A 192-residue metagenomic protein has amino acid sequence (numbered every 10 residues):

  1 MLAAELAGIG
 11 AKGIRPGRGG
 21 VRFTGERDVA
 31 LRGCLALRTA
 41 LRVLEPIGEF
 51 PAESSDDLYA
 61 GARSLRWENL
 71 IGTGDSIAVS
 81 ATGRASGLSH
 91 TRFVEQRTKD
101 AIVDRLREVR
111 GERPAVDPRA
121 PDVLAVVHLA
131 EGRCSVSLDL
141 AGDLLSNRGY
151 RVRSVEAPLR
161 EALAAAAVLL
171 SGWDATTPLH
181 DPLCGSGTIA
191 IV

Functional and structural regions predicted by a protein language model:
L2-V123: Non-catalytic nucleic-acid substrate-recognition regions in nucleic-acid-modifying enzymes
R18, L138-L140, L183: Glycine-rich, histidine-containing beta strand-loop boundary motifs that form or position
E26, T82, A130, S137-D143: Generic beta-structure capping elements
V29, A85, R133, G142 (+1 more regions): Short loop/turn segments at secondary-structure transitions that flank enzyme active sites
D75, C134-S135: Short coil-to-beta-strand
V136-G172: SAM-dependent Rossmann-like transferase core, predominantly class I methyltransferases with a strong bias toward
L159-V192: Conserved S-adenosyl-L-methionine
